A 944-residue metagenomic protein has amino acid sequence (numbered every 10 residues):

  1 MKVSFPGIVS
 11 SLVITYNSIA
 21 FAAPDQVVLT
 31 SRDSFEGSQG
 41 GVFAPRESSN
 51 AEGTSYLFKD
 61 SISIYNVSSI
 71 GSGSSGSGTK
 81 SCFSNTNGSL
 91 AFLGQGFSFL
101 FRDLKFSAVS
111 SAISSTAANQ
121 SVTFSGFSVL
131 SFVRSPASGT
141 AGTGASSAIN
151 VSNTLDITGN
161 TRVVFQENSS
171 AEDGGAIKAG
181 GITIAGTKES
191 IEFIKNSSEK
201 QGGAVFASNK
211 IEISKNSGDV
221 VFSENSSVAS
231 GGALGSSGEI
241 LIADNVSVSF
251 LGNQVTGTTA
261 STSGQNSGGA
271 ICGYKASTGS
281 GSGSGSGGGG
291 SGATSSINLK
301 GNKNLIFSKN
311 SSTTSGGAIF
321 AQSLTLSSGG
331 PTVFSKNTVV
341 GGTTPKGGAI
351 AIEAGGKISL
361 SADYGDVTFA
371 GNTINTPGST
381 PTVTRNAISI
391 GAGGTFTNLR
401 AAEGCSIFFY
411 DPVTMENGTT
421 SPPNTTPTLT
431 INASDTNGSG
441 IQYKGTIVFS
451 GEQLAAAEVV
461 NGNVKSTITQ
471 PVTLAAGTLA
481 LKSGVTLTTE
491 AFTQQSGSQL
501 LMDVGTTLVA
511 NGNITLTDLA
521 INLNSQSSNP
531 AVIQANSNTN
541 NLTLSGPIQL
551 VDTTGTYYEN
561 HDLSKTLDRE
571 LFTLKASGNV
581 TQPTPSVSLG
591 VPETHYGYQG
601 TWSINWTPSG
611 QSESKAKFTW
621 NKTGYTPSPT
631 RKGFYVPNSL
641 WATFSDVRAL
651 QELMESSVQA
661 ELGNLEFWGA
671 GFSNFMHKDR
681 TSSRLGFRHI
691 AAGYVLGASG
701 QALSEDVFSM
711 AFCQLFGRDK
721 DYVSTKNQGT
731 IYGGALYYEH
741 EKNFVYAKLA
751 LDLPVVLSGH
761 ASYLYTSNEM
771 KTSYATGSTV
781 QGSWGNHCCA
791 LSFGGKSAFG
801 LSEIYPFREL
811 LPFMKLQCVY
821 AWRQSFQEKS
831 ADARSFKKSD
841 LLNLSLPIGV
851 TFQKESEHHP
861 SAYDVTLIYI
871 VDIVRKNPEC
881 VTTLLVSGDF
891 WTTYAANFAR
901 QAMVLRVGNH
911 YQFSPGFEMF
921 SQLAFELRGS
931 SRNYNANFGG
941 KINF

Functional and structural regions predicted by a protein language model:
M1-P24: Classical Sec-dependent N-terminal signal peptides that target proteins to the secretory pathway
S4, F21, A520-P530, S545-Q701 (+3 more regions): Outer-membrane translocation/initiation segment of Type V secreted surface proteins
R32-S48, S55, S63, S68-S89 (+16 more regions): Extracellular beta-strand/beta-solenoid scaffold signature
N50-A51, Y56-K59, I64, F92-Q95 (+26 more regions): All-beta strand scaffolds that present successive hydrophobic residues in beta-strands
E403, T414, T419-A433, S450 (+2 more regions): Extracellular beta-strand/loop-rich repeat segments of large surface/secreted proteins
T623-P806, A924, S930, N935 (+1 more regions): Outer membrane beta-barrel translocator domains of Type V secretion systems
Y635, T681-H689, Y722-T725, S767-G785 (+2 more regions): Solvent-exposed, glycine/polar-rich loop segments of beta-barrel outer-membrane systems
Y732-E739, N743, A747, S835-F944: Outer membrane beta-barrel transmembrane domains
